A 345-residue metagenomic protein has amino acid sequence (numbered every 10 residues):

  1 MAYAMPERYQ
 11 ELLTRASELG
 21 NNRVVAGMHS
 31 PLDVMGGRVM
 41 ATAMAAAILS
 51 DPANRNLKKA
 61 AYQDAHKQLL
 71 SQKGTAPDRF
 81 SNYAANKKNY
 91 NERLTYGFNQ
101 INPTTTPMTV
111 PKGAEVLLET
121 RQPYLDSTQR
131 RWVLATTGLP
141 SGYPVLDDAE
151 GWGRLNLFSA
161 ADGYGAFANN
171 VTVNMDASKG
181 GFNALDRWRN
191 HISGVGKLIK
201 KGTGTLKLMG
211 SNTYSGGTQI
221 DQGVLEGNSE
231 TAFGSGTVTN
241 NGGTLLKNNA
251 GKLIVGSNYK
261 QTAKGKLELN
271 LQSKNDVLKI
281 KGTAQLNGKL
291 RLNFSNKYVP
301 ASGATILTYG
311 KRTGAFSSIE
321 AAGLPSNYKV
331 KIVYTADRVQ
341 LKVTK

Functional and structural regions predicted by a protein language model:
M1-T105: Membrane-embedded catalytic cores of phosphoryl/pyrophosphoryl-handling enzymes
H29, V34-G37, G196, N212-T218 (+1 more regions): Gly/Ser-rich catalytic serine loop of serine hydrolases
D33, Y259-A263, K345: Exposed extracellular interaction/assembly regions and N-terminal maturation sites
A61, A65-S178, L185: Long, charged, low-complexity terminal extensions
W132, T136-G142, L278-K281, N287 (+3 more regions): HINT/intein-family self-processing domains that catalyze protein splicing or autoproteolytic maturation of precursor
G165-G234: Extracellular repeat-rich scaffold modules on cell surfaces
L198, G227-G303: Extracellular beta-strand/loop-rich repeat segments of large surface/secreted proteins
K297-K345: Solvent-exposed adhesion/ligand-recognition segments of exported proteins
